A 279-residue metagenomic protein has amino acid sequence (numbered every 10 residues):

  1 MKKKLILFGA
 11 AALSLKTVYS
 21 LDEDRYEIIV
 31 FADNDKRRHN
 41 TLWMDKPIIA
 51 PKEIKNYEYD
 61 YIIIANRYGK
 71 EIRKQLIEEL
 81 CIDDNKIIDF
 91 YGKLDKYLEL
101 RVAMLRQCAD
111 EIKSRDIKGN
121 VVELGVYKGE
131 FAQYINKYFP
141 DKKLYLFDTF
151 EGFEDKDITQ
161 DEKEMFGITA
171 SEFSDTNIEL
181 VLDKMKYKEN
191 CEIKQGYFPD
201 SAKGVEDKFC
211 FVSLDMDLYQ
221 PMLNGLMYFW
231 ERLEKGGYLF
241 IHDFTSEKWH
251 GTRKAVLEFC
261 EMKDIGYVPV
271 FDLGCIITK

Functional and structural regions predicted by a protein language model:
K2-L21, G125: Glycine-rich adenosine-cofactor-binding loop
K4, E27-I28, K142-K143: Residues at the starts of beta-strands that form the adenosine-phosphate
Y19, L42-D45, I72-C81, V181-K184 (+1 more regions): Short, aromatic/basic amphipathic alpha-helical patches
D22-E27, I54-Y57, L80-I82, Y138-F139 (+1 more regions): Short, conserved loop/helix-junction motifs that constitute active-site signature segments in enzyme catalytic cores
I29, K46, C191-E192: Short, conserved active-site loop motifs that form the nucleotide-linked donor/cofactor pocket
I29-N34, F147-D148: Short internal beta-strands
K36-L94: Phosphate-bearing ligand-interacting subdomains that bind or position ATP/ADP/UDP/GDP/NAD(P) or nucleotide-linked
Y91-E99, R106-Q107, R115-K279: S-adenosylmethionine/decaboxylated-SAM
